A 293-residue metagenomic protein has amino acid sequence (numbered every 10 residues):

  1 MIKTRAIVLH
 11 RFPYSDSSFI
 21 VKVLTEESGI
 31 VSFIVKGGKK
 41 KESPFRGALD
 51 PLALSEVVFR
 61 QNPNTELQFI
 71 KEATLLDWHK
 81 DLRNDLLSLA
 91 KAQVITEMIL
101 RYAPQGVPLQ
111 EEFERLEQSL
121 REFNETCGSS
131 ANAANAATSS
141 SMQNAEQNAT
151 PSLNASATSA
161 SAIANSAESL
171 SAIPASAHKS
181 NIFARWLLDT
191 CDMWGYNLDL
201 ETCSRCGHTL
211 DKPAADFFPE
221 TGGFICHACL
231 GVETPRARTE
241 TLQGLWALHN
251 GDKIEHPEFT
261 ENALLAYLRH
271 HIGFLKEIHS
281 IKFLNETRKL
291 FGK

Functional and structural regions predicted by a protein language model:
M1-F19, L24-A136, M142-N154, A162-K293: Non-catalytic alpha-helical scaffolds and adjoining flexible linkers that form interface surfaces for assembly
